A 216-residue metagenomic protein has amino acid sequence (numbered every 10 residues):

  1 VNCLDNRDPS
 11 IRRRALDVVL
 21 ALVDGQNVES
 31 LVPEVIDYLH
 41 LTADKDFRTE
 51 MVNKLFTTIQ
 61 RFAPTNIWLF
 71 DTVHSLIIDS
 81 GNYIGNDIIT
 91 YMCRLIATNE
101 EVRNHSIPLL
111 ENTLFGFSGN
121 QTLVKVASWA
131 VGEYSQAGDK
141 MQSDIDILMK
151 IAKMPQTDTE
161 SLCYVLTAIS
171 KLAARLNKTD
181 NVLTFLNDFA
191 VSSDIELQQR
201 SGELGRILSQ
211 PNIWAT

Functional and structural regions predicted by a protein language model:
V1-T216: Extended alpha-solenoid helical-repeat scaffolds
